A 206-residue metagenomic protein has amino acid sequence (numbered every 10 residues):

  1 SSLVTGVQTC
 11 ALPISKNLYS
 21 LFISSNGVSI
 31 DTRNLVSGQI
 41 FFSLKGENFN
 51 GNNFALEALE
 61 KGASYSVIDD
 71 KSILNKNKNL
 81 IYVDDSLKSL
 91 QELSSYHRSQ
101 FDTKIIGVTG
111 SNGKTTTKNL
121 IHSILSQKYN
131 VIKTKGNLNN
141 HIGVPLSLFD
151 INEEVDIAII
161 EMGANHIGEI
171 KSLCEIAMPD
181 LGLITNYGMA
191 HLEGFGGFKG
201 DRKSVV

Functional and structural regions predicted by a protein language model:
S1, S24, E47, K78 (+3 more regions): Generic anion/oxyanion-binding catalytic loop in active/binding sites
S1-C10, K203-V206: Single conserved hydrophobic/aromatic residue that forms the stacking wall/gate of nucleotide- or nucleobase-binding
S2-L3, S20, R33, D150 (+2 more regions): Structural motif
V4, S43, Y82, G136 (+1 more regions): Small/polar loops that bind or transfer phosphate-bearing groups
T5-V7, I23, V36, K61 (+3 more regions): Structured loop/turn residues at beta-strand edges in well-structured enzyme cores
A11-E92: N-terminal leader/targeting and accessory segments in enzymes
K88-V206: Phosphate-binding loop of NTP-binding sites
